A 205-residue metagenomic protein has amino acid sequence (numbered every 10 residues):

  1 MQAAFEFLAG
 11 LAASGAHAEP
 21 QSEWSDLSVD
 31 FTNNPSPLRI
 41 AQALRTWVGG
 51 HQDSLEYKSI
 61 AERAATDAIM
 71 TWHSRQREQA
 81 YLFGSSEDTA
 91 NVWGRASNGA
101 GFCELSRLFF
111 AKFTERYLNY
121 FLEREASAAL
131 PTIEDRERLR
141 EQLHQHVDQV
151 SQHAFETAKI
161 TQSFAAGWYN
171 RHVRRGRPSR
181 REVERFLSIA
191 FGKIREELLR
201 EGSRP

Functional and structural regions predicted by a protein language model:
M1-G94, V183, L187, E197 (+1 more regions): Long acidic/polar interaction regions in large eukaryotic complex-forming proteins
G15, F31-P35, R39, Q52 (+14 more regions): Alpha-helix boundary/N-cap detector
I69-T161: A contiguous, surface-oriented mixed alpha/beta subdomain in the mid-to-C-terminal portion of proteins that forms
A158-P205: Eukaryotic terminal intrinsically disordered regions
